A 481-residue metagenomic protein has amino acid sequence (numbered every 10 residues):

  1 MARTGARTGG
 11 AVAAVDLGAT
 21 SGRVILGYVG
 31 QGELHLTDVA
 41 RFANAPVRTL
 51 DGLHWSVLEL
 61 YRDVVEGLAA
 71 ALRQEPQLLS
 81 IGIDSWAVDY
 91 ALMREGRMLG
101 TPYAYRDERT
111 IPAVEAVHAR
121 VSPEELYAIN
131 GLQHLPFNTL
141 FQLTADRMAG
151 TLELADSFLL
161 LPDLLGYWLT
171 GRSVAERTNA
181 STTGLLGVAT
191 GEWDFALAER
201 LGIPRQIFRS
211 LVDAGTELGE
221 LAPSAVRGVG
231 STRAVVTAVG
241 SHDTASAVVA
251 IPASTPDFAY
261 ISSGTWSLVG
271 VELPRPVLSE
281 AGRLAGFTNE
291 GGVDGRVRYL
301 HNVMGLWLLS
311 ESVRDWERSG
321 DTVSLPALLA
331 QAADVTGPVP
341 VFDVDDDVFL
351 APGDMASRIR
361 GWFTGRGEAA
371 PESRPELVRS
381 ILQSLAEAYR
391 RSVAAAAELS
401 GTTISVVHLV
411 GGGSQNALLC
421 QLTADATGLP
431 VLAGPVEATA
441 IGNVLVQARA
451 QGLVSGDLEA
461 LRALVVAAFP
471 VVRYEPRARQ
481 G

Functional and structural regions predicted by a protein language model:
M1-G100, A128, S210, V226-V236 (+2 more regions): N-terminal glycine/serine-rich phosphate-binding loop of ATP-dependent small-molecule kinases, especially carbohydrate
A2-R7, A13-A14, L26, H118-N130 (+9 more regions): Active-site core segments that coordinate phosphate-bearing ligands/cofactors across diverse enzyme families
R23, E66-S80, P136-N138, Q142-T144 (+1 more regions): Conserved phosphate-binding loops in N-terminal lobes of ATP-dependent enzymes of the actin/Hsp70/sugar-kinase
R73-R106, N130-F137, G166-G187, S210-D213: Short beta-strand-loop/turn "lid" adjacent to the catalytic site in phosphate-handling enzymes
Q77-S85, S157, S210, L399-G411: Short glycine-rich phosphate-binding loop at a beta-alpha junction
Y103-S122: Short alpha-helix plus adjacent loop in nuclease-associated cores
L201-T216: A conserved helix-loop-beta module that forms one wall/lid of the active-site cleft in ATP-utilizing catalytic domains
